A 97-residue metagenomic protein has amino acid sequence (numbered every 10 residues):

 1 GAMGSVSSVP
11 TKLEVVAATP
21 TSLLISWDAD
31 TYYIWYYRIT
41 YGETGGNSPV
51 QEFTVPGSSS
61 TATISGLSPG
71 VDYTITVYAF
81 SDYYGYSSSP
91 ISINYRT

Functional and structural regions predicted by a protein language model:
G1-S65, D72-T97: Extracellular low-complexity, O-glycosylation-prone stalks/linkers
